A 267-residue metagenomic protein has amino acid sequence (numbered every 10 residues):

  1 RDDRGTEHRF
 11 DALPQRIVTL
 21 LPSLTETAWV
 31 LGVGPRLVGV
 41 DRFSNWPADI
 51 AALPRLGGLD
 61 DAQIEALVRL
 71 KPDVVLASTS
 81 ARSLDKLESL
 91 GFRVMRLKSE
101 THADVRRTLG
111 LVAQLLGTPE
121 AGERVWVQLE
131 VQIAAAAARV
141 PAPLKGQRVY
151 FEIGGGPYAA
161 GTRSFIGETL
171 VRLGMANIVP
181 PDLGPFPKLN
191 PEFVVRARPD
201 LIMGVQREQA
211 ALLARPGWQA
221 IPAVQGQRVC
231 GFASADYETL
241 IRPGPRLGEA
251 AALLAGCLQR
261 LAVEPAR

Functional and structural regions predicted by a protein language model:
R1-Q15: N-terminal hydrophobic or amphipathic helices and topogenic motifs
D3-G5, L56-E65, D182-P191: Short helix-initiation/N-cap motifs at beta->coil->alpha
E7, V74, R82-Y158, A176-P181 (+1 more regions): Extracytoplasmic substrate-binding proteins
R16-L70, V74-S80, I178: A short, structured surface patch at a secondary-structure boundary
L21, T79-S80, I153, D182 (+3 more regions): Short secondary-structure boundary segments
F43-W46, A159-F186: Alpha-helical, coiled-coil/dimerization segments enriched in small aliphatic residues
I64-P72, S89-L90, K188-R198: Short helices/loops that flank or line small-molecule/ion binding pockets
A81-S89, L201-I221: A ligand-binding cleft/hinge motif common to bilobed small-molecule-binding domains
